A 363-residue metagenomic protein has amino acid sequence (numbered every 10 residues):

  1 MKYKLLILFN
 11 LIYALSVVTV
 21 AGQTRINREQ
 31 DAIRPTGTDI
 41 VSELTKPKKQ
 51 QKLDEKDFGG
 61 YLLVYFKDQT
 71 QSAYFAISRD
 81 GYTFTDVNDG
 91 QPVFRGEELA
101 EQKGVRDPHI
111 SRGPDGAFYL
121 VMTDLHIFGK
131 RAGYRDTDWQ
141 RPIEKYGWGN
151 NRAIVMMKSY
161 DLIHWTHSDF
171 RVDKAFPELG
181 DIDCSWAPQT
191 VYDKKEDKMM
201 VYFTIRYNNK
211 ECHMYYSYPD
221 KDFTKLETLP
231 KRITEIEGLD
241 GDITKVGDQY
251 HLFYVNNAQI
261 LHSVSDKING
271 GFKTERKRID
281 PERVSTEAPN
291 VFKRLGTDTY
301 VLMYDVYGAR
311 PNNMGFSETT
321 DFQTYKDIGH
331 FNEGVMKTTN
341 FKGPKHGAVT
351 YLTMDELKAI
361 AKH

Functional and structural regions predicted by a protein language model:
M1-A32, P47-Q50: Bacterial Sec-dependent N-terminal signal peptides
R25-H363: Carbohydrate-active catalytic/glycan-binding domains of CAZyme proteins, especially the secreted or lumenal ectodomains
